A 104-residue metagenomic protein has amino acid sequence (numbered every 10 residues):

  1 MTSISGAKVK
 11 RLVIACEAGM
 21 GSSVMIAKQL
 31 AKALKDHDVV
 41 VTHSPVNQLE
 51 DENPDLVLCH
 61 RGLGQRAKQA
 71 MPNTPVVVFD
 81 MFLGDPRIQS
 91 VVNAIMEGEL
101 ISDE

Functional and structural regions predicted by a protein language model:
T2-Q48: Conserved active-site segments centered on acidic
V13, V57-L58: Structural motif
V13-I14, V77-E104: Ser/Thr/Gly-rich flexible loops in soluble cytosolic domains mediating phosphotransfer, phosphorylation
S22, R66-A67: Glycine/Thr-rich phosphate-binding loops of Rossmann-like dinucleotide-binding domains
H43, C59, V77-D80: Structural signal for conserved beta-strand scaffold positions within catalytic alpha/beta enzyme cores
P45-N47, R61-Q65: Short, polar loop motifs at secondary-structure junctions
E52-L56: Short acidic/histidine-rich motifs immediately flanking catalytic phosphotransfer sites in two-component signaling
M71-T74: A short helix->loop->beta-strand "cap" motif at the edges of active sites that frequently abuts
